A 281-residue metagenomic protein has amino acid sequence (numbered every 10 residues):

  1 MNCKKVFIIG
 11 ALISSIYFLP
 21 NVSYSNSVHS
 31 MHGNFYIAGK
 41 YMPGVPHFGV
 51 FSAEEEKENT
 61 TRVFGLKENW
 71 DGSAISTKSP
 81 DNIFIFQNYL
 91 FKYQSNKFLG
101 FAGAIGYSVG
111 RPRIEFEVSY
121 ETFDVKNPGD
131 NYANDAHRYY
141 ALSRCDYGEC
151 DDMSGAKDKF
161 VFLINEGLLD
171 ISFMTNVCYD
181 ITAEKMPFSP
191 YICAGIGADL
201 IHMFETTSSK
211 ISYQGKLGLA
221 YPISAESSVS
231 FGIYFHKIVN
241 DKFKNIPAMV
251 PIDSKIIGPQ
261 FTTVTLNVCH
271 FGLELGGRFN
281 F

Functional and structural regions predicted by a protein language model:
M1-N34: Cleavable N-terminal export/targeting peptides
V22-G33, Y107-S108, T182-S189, I223-S227: Short loop/turn motifs that connect adjacent beta-strands in outer-membrane beta-barrel proteins
G33, K97-F101, L169-F173, T207-Y213 (+1 more regions): Residues that define the transmembrane beta-barrel architecture of outer-membrane proteins
I37-G39, I105, I114-V118, P190-A194 (+3 more regions): Membrane-embedded beta-strand positions of outer-membrane beta-barrel proteins
G49-E56, N127-A133, H202-I211, K242-A248: Outer-membrane beta-barrel translocator domains and adjoining extracellular loop/strand segments of Gram-negative
K57-D151, A248: Glycine- and aromatic-enriched membrane insertion/assembly motifs of diderm outer-membrane and organelle channel
Y107-L200, F279: Gram-negative (and chloroplast) outer-membrane scaffold detector with strong preference for beta-barrel transmembrane
N267-F281: Outer-membrane beta-barrel "beta-signal"
